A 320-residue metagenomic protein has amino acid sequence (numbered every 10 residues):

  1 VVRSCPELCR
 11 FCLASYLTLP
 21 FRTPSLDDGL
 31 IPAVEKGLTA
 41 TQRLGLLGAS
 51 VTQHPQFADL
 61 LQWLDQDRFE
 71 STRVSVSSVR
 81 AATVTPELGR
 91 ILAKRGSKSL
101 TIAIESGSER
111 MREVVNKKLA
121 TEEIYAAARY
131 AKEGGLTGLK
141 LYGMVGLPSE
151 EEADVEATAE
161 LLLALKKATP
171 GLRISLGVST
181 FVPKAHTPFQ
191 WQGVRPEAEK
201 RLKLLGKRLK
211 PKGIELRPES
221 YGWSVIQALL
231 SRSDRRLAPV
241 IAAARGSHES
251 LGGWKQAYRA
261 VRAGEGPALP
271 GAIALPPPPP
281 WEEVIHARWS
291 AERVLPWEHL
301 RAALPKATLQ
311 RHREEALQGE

Functional and structural regions predicted by a protein language model:
V1-L26: Canonical Radical SAM [4Fe-4S] cluster-binding loop centered on the CxxxCxxC motif and its immediate flanking residues
V1-R10, L38, K98, V182: N-terminal pre-triad scaffold of radical SAM enzymes
S4-C5, C9, V76, L141 (+2 more regions): Conserved structural-core and active-site-/substrate-pathway-adjacent residues in large, well-folded domains of enzymes
E7, P55, E87-L88, R110-V115 (+4 more regions): Flexible glycine/acidic-rich beta-alpha junction loops that bind and position SAM and/or redox cofactors in anaerobic
R22-A33, R311, L317: Ferredoxin-type iron-sulfur electron-transfer modules in oxidoreductases and energy-metabolism complexes
I31-S175, P183: Conserved SAM/AdoMet-binding glycine-rich loop
L92, V194-G206, R236-L251: Acidic, Ser/Thr-rich peripheral helices and adjacent loops at domain boundaries
P211-E320: Radical SAM enzyme core and accessory elements
